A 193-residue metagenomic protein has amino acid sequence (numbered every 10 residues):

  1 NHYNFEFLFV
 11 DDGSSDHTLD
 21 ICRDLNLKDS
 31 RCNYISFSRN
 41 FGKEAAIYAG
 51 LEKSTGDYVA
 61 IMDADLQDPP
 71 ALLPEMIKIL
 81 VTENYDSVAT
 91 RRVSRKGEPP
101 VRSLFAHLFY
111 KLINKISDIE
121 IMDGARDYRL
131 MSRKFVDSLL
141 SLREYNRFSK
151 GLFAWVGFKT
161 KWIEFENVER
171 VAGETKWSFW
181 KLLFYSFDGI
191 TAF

Functional and structural regions predicted by a protein language model:
Y3-S14, I35-S36: Short beta-strand/loop segment that forms part of the nucleotide-sugar
E6, R31-N33, K159-K161: Conserved beta-strand segments of alpha/beta enzyme cores
D11-D20, L66-Q67: A conserved acidic beta->alpha catalytic loop
H17, I21-D24, A49, E75: Alpha-helical transmission elements in cytosolic ATPase-linked domains
L25-D29, T82, F193: Acidic-histidine catalytic/liganding microenvironments
R31, I35-R39, K43-K53, Y58 (+2 more regions): Acceptor/aglycone-binding surface of glycosyltransferases and processive sugar-polymer synthases
F187, T191-F193: Alpha-helical membrane-interface segments at transmembrane helix boundaries
